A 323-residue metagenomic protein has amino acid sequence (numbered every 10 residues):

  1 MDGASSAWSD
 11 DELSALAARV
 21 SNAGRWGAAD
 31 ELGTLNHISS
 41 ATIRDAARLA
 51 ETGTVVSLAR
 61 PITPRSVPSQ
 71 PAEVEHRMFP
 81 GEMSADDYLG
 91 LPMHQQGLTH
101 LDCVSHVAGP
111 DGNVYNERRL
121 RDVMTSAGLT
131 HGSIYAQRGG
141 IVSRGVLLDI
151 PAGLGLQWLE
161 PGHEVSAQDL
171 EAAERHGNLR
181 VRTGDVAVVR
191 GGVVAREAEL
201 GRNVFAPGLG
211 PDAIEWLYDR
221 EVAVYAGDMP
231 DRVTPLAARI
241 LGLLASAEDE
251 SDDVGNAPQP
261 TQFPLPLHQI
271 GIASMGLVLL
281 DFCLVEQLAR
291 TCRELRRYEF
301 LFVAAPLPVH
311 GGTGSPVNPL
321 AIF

Functional and structural regions predicted by a protein language model:
M1-F323: Active-/binding-site microenvironments in catalytic and ligand-binding cores
